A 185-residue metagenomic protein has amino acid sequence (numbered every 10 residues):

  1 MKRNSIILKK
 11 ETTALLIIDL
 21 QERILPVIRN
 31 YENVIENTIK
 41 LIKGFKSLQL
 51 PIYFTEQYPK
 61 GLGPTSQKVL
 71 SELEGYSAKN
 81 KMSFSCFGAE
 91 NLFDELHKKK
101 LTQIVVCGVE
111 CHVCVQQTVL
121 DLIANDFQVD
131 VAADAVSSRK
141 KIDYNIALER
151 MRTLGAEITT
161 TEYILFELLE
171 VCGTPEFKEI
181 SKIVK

Functional and structural regions predicted by a protein language model:
K2-A14, S47-L48, K60-K185: Active-site-adjacent betaalpha module
K10-E11, I28-Y53: A short alpha/beta connector and helix-capping loop motif
I17-I18, I52-Q57: Short beta-strand segments at enzyme active-site cores
E22-P26: Short acidic, Gly/Ser-rich segments with clustered Asp/Glu that frequently serve as metal-coordination loops in enzyme
R29-Y31, E56, K81-F84: Short, flexible loop segments at the rims of nucleotide/cofactor-binding pockets, characterized by
